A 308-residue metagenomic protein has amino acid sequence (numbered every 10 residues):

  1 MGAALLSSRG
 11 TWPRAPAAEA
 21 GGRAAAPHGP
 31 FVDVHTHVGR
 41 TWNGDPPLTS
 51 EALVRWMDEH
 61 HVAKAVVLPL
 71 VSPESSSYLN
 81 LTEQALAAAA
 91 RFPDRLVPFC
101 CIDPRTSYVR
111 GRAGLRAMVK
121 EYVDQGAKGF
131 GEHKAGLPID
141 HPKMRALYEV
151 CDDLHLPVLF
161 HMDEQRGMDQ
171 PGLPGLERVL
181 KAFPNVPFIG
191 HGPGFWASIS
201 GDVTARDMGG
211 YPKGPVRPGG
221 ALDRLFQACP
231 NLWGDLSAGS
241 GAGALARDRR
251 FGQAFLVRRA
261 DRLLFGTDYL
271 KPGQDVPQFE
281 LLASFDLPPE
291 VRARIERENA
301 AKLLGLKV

Functional and structural regions predicted by a protein language model:
M1-V34, P47-K64, Q125, R258-L264 (+1 more regions): Mid-to-C-terminal alpha-helical segments outside catalytic/metal-binding sites
F31-T41, L159-D163: Histidine-centered catalytic micro-motifs
T36-L48, P69, P73-E74, S107 (+1 more regions): Acidic/histidine-rich helix-loop elements that form or flank divalent-metal/phosphate-binding sites at the catalytic
H37, L70, A135, P193 (+1 more regions): Flexible loop residues that form catalytic and substrate-binding hotspots at small-molecule/glycan-binding clefts
L48-V54, S77-A88, A113-M118, G172-E177 (+2 more regions): Alpha-helical scaffolding within the catalytic cores of extracellular/periplasmic polymer-degrading hydrolases
A63-K64, S72, S76-P171: Active-site gating/metal-coordination segments in enzymes
K128-G129, H141-L264: Catalytic pocket-lining loop regions of alpha/beta-barrel enzymes, especially the amidohydrolase/enolase/GH5 lineages
